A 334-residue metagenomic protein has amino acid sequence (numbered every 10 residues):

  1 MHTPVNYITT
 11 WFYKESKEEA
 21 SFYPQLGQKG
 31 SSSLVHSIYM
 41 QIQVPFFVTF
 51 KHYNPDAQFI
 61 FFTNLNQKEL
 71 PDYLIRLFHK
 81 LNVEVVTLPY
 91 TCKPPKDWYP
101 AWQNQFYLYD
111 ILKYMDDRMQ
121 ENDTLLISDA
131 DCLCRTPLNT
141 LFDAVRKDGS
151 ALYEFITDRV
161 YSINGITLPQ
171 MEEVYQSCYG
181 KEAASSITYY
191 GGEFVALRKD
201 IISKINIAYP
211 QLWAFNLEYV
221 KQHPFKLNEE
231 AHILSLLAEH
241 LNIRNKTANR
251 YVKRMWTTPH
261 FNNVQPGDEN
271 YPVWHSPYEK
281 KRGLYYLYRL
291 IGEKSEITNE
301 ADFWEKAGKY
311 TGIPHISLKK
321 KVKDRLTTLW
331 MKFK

Functional and structural regions predicted by a protein language model:
M1-K96, Q120-E121, G312-K334: N-terminal anchoring/stem segment of glycosyltransferases
A20, L70-L74, T136-N139, S235-L236 (+1 more regions): A short acidic (Asp/Glu
S37-F46, K93-L126, T136, T140: A conserved donor-nucleotide-binding helix/loop in the catalytic core of Leloir-type glycosyltransferases
D97-Y107, I166-Q170, N263-G267: Short, surface-exposed amphipathic charged segments that create phosphate/polyanion-binding patches used for binding
A130-C132: Short acidic donor-binding/metal-coordinating loop in glycosyltransferase active sites
C134-M171: Conserved donor-nucleotide/metal-binding helix-loop-beta segment in metal-dependent transferases, i.e., the alpha-helix
C178-K281: Catalytic core and acceptor-binding pocket of nucleotide-sugar-dependent glycosyltransferases
P259-K334: Long, low-complexity C-terminal extensions of enzymes
